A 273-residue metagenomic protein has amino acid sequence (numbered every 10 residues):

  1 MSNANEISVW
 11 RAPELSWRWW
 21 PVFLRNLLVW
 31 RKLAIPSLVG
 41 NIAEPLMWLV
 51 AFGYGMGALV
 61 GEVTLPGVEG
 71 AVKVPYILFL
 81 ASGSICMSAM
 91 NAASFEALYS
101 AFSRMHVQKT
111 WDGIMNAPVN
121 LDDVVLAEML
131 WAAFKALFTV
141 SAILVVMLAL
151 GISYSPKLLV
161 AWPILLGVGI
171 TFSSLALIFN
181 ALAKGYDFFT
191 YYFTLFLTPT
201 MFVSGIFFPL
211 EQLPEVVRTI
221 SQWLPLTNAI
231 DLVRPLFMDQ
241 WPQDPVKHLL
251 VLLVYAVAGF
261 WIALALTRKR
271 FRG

Functional and structural regions predicted by a protein language model:
M1-L159, P163-G273: Hydrophobic transmembrane alpha-helices and immediately adjacent juxtamembrane helices of multi-pass inner-membrane
